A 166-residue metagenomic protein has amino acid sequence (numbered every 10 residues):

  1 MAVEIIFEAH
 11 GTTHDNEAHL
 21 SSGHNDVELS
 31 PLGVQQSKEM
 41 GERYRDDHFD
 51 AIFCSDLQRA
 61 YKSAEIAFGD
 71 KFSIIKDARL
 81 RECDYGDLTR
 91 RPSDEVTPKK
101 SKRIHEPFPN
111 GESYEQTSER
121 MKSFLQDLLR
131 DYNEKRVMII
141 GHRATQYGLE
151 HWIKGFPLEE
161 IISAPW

Functional and structural regions predicted by a protein language model:
M1-I6: Extreme N-terminal starter segment of soluble prokaryotic enzymes
A9-K62, N110-K122: Loop-to-helix element that buttresses phosphate recognition and phosphoryl-transfer chemistry
T13, T145-Q146: Short active-site segment of divalent metal-dependent hydrolases/proteases that encodes the spacing between
K38-S101: Phosphate-coordination/substrate-recognition cap region in phosphate-metabolizing enzymes
R45-H48, L128-K135: Glycine-rich phosphate-binding loop signature in dinucleotide/nucleotide-binding domains
T97-Q116: Short glycine/proline- and acidic residue-enriched helix-loop micro-motifs that form flexible lids or anion-recognition
H142: Short basic (Lys/Arg) and small-residue
K154-W166: Domain-level recognition of soluble alpha/beta enzyme cores, biased toward histidine phosphatases/phosphomutases
